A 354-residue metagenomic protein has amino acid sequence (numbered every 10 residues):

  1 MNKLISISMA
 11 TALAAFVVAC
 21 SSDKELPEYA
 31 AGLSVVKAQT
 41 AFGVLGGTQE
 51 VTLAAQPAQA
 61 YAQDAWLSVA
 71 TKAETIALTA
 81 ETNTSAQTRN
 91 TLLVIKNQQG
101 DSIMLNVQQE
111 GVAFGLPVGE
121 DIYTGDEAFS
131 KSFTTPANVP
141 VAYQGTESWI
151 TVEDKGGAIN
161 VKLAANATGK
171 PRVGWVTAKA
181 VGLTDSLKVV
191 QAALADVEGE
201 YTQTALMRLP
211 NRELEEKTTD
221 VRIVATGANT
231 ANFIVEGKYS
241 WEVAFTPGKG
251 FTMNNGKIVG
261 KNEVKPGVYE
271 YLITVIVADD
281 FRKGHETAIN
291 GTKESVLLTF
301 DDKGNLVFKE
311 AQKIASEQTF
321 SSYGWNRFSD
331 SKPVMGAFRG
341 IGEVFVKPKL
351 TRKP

Functional and structural regions predicted by a protein language model:
N2-A41, Q98-N106, L183, R339-P354: Bacterial Sec-dependent N-terminal signal peptides
D23-A54, I103-P136: Predominantly extracytoplasmic/ectodomain segments of secreted and cell-surface proteins
L33-A38, G46-T79, S130, P136-V161: Surface-exposed binding patches on compact interaction domains or structured appendages
A86-Q99, G169-G182: A short beta-strand micro-motif common to beta-rich folds, especially ectodomain repeats
Q87-R89, F129, K170-R172, A195-T202: A glycine-anchored, Pro-Gly-centered beta-turn/N-cap motif
N106-G115, S186-D196: Short beta-strand edge segments in extracellular beta-sheet folds
Q191-P354: Ser/Thr/Gly/Pro-rich, low-complexity flexible regions
